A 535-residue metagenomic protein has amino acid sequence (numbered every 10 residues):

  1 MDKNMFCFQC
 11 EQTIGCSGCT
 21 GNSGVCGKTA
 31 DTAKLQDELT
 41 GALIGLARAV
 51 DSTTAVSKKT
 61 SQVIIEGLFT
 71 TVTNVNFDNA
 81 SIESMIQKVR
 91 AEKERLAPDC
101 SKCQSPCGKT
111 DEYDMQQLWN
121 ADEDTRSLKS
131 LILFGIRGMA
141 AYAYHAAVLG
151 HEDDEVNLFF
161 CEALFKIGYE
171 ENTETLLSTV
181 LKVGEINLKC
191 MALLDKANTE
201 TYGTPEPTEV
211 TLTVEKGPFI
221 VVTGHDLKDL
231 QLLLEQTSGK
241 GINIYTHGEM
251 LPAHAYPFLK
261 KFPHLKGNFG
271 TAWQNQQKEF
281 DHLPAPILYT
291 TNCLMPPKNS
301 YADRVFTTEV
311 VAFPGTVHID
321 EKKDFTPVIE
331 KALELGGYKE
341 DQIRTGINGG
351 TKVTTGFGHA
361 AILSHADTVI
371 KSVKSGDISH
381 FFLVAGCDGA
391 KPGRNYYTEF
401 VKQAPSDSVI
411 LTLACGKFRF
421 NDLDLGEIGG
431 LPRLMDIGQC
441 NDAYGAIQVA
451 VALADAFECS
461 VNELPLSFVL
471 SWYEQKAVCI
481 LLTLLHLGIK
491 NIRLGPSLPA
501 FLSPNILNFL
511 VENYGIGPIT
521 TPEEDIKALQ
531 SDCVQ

Functional and structural regions predicted by a protein language model:
D2-T32, Q36, G41-G45, K182-Q535: Anaerobic metallocofactor- and corrinoid-dependent redox/one-carbon enzyme cores, especially those from methanogenesis
L43-T201: Electropositive, gly/pro-rich neighborhoods at or near active sites that engage anionic ligands
